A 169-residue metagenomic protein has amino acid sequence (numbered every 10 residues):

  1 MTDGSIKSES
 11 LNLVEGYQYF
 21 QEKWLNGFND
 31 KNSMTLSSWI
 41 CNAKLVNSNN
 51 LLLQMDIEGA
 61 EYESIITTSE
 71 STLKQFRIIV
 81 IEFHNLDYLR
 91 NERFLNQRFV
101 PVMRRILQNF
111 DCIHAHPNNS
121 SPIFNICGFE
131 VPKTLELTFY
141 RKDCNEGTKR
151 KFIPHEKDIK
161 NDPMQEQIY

Functional and structural regions predicted by a protein language model:
M1-M34, N42, S48-N49, D87: SAM cofactor-binding core of SAM-dependent methyltransferases, primarily the Rossmann-like beta-alpha-beta module
Y17, W39-Y169: Conserved acidic-Pro-Pro-aromatic motif
